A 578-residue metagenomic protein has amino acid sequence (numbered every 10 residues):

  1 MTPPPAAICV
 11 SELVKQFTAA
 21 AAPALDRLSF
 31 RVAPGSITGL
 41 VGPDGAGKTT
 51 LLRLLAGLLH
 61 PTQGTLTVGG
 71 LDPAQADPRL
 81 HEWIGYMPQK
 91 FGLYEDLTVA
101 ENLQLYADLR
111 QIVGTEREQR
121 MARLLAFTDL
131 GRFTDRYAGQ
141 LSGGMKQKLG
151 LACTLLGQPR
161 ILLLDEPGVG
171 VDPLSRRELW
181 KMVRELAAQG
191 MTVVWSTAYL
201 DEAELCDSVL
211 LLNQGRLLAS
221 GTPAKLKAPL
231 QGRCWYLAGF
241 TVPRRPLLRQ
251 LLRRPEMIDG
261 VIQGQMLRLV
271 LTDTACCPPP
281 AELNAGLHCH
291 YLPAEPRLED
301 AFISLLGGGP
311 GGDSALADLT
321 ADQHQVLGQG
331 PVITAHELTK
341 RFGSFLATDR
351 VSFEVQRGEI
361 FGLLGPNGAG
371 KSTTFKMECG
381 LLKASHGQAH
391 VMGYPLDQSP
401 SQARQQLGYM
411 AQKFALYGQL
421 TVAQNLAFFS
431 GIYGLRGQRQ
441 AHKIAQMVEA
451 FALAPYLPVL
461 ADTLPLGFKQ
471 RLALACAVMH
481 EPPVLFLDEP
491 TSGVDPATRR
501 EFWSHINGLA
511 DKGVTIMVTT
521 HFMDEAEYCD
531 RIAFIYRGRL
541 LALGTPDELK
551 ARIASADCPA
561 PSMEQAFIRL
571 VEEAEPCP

Functional and structural regions predicted by a protein language model:
A56, C379: Helix-to-loop junction immediately C-terminal to a conserved catalytic motif
G64-D72, R79-L80, G387-P395, Q402-A403: Conserved ABC transporter NBD signature motif
Q104, D108, T115-F133, A427 (+2 more regions): Conserved ABC ATPase "signature" region
L162-E166, L485-D488: Catalytic Walker B motif of ABC-type/P-loop ATPase nucleotide-binding domains
